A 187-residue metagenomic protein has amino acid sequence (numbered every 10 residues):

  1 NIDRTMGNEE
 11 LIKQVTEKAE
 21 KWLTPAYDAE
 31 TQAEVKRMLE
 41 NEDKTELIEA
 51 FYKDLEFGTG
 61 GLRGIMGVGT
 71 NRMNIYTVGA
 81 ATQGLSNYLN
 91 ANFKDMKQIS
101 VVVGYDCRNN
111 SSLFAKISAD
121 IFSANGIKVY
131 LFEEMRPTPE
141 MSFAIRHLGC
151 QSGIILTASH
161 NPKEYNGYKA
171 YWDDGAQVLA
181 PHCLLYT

Functional and structural regions predicted by a protein language model:
N1-T5: Short, Lys/Arg-enriched N-terminal segments with co-localized hydrophobic residues within the first ~10-30 amino acids
G7-I12, T16-S118: An N-terminal, well-structured beta->alpha segment
N8-I12, W22-L23, M96-D173: Ferredoxin-reductase
P181: Active-site-adjacent helix-turn-beta-strand microarchitecture at beta-sheet edges that either contains or buttresses
Y186-T187: Conserved small/polar residues in nucleotide/adenosyl-binding loops
